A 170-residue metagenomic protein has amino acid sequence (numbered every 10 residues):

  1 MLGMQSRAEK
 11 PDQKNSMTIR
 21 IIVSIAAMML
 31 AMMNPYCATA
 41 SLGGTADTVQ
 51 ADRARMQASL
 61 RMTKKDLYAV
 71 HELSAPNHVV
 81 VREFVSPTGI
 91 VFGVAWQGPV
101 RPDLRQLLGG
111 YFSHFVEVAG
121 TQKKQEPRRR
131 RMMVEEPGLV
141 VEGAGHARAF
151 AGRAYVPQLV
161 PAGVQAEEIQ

Functional and structural regions predicted by a protein language model:
M1-I19: N-terminal secretory signal peptides that target proteins for export/translocation
I19-I25: Sec-dependent signal peptide recognition, specifically the positively charged N-region followed immediately by
A31-C37: C-terminal segment of classical bacterial N-terminal signal peptides
A40-Q97, R105: N-terminal secretory signal peptides
T88-Q125: Mature extracytoplasmic domains of secretory-pathway proteins
H114-I169: Helix-rich interaction surfaces within compact, conserved domain-sized segments that mediate assembly or partner
